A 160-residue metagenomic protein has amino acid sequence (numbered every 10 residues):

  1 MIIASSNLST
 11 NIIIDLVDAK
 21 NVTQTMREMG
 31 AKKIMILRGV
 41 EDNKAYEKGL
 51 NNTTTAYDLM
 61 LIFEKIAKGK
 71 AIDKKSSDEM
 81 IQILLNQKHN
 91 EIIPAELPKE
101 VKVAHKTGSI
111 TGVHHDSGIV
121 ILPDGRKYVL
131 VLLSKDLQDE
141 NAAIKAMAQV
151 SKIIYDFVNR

Functional and structural regions predicted by a protein language model:
S6-L8: Internal, conserved structured core segments that host functional sites
T10-K68: Mid-domain, small-residue-enriched loop/turn segments at the edges of structured enzyme/sensor domains
L16, M26, M60-E91, I110-R160: Structured C-terminal helix/loop/strand segments within mature extracytoplasmic catalytic/sensor domains
A31, P98-E100, H114, G125: Extracytoplasmic
A45-N51, V101-I110: Carbohydrate-binding/catalytic loop surfaces
N86-T107: Short Gly/Thr-rich strand-loop-strand
